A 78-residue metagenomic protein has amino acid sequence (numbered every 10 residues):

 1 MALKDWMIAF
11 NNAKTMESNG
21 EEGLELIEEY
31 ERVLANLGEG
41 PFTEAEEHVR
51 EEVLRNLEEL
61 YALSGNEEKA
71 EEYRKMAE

Functional and structural regions predicted by a protein language model:
M1, A35-E47: Flexible helix-coil transition and linker loops at the boundaries of alpha-helical arrays
N19-G20, S64: Structural motif corresponding to the intra-repeat A-B loop/turn of tetratricopeptide repeats
E21-L24, E68: Residue register within tetratricopeptide repeats
I27-Y30, L37, R74: Inward-facing hydrophobic residues that define packing positions of alpha-helical scaffold repeats
